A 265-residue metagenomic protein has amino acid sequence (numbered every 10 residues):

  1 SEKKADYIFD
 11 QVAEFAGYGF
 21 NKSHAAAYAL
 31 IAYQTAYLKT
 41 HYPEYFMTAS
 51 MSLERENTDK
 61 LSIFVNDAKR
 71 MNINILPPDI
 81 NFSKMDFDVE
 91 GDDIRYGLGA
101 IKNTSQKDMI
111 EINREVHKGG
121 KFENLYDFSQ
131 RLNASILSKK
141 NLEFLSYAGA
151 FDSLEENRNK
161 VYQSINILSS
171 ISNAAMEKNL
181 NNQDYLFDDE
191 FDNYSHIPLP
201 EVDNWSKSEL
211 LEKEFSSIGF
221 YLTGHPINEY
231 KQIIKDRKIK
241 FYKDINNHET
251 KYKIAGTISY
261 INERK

Functional and structural regions predicted by a protein language model:
S1-K265: Noncatalytic, beta-rich nucleic-acid-contacting surfaces in large DNA/RNA-processing enzymes
